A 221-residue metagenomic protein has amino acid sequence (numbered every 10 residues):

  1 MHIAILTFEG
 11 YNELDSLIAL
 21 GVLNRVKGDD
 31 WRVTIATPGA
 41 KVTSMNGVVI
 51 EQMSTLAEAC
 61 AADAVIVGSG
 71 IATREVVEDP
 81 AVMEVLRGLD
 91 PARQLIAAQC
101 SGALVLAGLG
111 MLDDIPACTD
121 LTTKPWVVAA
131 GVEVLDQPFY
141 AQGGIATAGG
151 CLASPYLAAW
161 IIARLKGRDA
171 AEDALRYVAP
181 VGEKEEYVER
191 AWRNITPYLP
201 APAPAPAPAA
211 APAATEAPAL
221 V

Functional and structural regions predicted by a protein language model:
M1-I96, L104-G108, P125-W126, A130-D136 (+1 more regions): Extended, subdomain-level signal for the structured scaffold at the beginning of enzyme domains
I66, C118, Y140: Conserved beta-strand segments that form the floor/walls of ligand-binding pockets within enzyme and binding domains
R93, D114, Q142: Phosphate-coordination loops involved in phosphoryl transfer and adenosine-cofactor binding
I96-A97, C118, L135, A146: Structural detector of well-ordered beta-strand residues that form the stable sheet scaffold of enzyme domains
D113-L121, V134-Q137: Short hydrophobic/aromatic-enriched beta-strand-loop microsegments
Q137-T147, C151: Amphipathic alpha-helical segments enriched in hydrophobic/aromatic residues interleaved with Lys/Arg
